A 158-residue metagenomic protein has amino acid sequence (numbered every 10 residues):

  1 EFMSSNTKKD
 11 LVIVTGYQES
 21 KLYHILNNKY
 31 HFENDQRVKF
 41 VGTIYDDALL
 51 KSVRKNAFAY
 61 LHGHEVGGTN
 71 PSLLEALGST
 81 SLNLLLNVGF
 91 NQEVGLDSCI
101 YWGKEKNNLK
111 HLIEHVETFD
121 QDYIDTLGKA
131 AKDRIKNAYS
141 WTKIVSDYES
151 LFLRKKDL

Functional and structural regions predicted by a protein language model:
E1-K9: Short hydrophobic signal-anchor/transmembrane segments that target glycosyltransferases and glycosylation machinery
D10-I25, K39-T43: Glycosyltransferase donor-sugar binding loop
S52-G68, S81: Acidic donor-binding loop of glycosyltransferase active sites
N70-L73: Short glycine/serine-rich donor-binding loops of glycosyltransferases
G78, L82-L85: Short hydrophobic beta-strand element within catalytic cores of glycosyltransferases and related nucleotide-activated
V88-Y101: Short acidic/histidine- and often glycine-rich active-site loop of Leloir-type glycosyltransferases that engages
C99-N107, H115-Q121: Conserved acidic donor-binding segment of nucleotide-sugar-dependent glycosyltransferases
D125-L153: A charged, aromatic-enriched C-terminal amphipathic alpha-helix characteristic of glycosyltransferases across folds
